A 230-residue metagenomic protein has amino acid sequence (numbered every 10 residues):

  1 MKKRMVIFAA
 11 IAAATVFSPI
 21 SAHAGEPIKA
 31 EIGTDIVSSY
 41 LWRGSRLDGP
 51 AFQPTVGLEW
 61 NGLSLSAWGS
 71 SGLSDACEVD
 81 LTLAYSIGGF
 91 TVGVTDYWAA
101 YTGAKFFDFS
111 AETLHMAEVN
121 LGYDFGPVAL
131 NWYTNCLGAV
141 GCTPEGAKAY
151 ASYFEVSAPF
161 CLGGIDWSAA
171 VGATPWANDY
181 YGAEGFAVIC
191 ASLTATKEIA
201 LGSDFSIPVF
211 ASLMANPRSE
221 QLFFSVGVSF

Functional and structural regions predicted by a protein language model:
M1-K29: Cleavable N-terminal export/targeting peptides
H23-K29, G89, F160-S168, T196-V209: Short loop/turn motifs that connect adjacent beta-strands in outer-membrane beta-barrel proteins
A24-E59: Outer-membrane beta-barrel initiation region
I28, D48-F52, E59, D75-V79 (+5 more regions): Residues that define the transmembrane beta-barrel architecture of outer-membrane proteins
I32-Y40, N61-L73, F90-A104, P127-G138 (+2 more regions): Transmembrane beta-strand segments that form the barrel wall of outer-membrane beta-barrel proteins
D75-M116: Hydrophobic/aromatic-rich structural module bridging two neighboring secondary-structure elements via a short loop
S110-N178, F186: Detector for outer-membrane/organellar transmembrane beta-barrel domains, recognizing the amphipathic beta-strand
A158, L193, I199, S219-F230: Outer-membrane beta-barrel "beta-signal"
